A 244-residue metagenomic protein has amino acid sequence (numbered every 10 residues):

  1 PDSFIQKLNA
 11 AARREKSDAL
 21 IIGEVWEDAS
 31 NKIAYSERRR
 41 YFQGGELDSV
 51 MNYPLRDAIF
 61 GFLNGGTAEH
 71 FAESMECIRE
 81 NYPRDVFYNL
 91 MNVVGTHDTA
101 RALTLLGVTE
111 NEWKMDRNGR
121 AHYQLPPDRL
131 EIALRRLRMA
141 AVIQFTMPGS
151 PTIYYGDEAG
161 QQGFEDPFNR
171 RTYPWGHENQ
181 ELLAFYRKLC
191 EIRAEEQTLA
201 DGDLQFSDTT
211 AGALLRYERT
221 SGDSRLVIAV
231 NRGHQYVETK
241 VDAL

Functional and structural regions predicted by a protein language model:
P1-L90, I143, G160-K188, R219-G222 (+2 more regions): Active-site-proximal helices and loops of the catalytic beta/alpha 8
A19, G23-V25, A133, A140-A141 (+3 more regions): Small-side-chain structural scaffolding
I22-E24, N92-G95, Y154-Y155, L226-N231: Short beta-strand segments
G66, A72-T198: Active-site-proximal substrate-binding groove within the catalytic cores of carbohydrate-active enzymes
V108-T109, Q205, L244: Short intrinsically disordered coil segments
T198-T209: Short secondary-structure junctions
S207-A243: Carbohydrate-binding surface patches
